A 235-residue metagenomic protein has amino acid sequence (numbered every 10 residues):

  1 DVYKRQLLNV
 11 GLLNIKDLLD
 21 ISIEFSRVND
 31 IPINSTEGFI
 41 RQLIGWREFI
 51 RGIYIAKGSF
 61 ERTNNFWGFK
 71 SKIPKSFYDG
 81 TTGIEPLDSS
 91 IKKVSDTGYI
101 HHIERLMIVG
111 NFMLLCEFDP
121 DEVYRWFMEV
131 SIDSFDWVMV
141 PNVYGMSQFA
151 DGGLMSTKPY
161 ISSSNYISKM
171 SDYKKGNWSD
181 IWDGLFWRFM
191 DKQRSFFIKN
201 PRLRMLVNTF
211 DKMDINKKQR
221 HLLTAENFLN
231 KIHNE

Functional and structural regions predicted by a protein language model:
V2-Y3: Short, small-residue-biased leader/transition segments that mark boundaries at the very start of proteins
L12-E235: C-terminal catalytic domain of photolyase/cryptochrome flavoproteins, centering on the FAD-binding pocket
